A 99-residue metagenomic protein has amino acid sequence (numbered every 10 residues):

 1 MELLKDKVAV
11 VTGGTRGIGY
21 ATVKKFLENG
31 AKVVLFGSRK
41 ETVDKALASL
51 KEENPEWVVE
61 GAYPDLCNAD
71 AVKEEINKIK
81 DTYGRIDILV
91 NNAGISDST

Functional and structural regions predicted by a protein language model:
M1-V10: Flexible N-terminal pre-Rossmann segment of NAD(P)-dependent oxidoreductases
V8, T15-G17: Conserved glycine-rich cofactor-binding loop
G17, A21, S96: NAD(P)H-binding Rossmann-fold N-terminus in SDR/SDR-like oxidoreductases, specifically the glycine-rich beta1-alpha1
F26: Aromatic pocket-lining residues of Rossmann-like dinucleotide-binding sites
N29-A46: Conserved glycine-rich Rossmann-like NAD(P)H-binding loop of the short-chain dehydrogenase/reductase
K40, Y63-E75: The beta1-alpha1 cofactor-binding region of Rossmann-like NAD(H)/NADP(H)-dependent oxidoreductases
E53-V58, K78-N91, D97: A glycine-rich helix->loop->beta "capping" turn within Rossmann-like NAD(P)(H)-dependent oxidoreductase domains
K73, S96-T99: Conserved mid-core segment of classical short-chain dehydrogenase/reductases
